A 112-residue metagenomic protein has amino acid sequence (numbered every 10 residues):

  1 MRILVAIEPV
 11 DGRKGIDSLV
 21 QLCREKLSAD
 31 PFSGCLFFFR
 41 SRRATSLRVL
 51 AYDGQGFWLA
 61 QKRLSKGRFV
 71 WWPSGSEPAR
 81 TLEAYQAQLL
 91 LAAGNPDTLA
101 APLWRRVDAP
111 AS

Functional and structural regions predicted by a protein language model:
M1-S112: Polybasic/polar functional segments that serve as interface/processing modules
